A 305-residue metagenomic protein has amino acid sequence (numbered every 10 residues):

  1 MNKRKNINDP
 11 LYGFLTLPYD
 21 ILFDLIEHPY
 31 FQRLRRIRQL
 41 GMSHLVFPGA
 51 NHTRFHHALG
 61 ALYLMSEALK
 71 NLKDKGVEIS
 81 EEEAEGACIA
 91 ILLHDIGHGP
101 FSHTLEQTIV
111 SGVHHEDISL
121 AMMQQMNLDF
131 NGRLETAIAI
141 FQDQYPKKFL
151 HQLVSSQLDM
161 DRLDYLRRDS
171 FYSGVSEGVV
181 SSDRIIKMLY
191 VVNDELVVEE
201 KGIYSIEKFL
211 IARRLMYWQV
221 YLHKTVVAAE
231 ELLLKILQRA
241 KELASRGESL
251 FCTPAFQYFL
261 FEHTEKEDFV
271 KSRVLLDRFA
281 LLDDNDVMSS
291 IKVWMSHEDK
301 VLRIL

Functional and structural regions predicted by a protein language model:
M1-G86, P100-E106, V110-L305: Histidine-centered, transition-metal-coordinating active-site segments
A87-L92: Short alpha-helical catalytic segment bearing the HExxH-like zincin motif of zinc-dependent metalloproteases
L93, G97-H98: Short active-site segment of divalent metal-dependent hydrolases/proteases that encodes the spacing between
